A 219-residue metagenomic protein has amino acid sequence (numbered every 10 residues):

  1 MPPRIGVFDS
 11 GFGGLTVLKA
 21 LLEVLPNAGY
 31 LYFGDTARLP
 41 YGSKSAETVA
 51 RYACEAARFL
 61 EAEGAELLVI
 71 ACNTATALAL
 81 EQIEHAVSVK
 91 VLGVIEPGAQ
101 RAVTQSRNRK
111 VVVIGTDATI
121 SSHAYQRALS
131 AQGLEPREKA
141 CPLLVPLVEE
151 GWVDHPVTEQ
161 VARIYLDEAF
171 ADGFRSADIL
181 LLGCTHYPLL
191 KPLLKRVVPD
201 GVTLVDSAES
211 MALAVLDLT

Functional and structural regions predicted by a protein language model:
M1-T219: Non-catalytic structural scaffold of enzyme domains
